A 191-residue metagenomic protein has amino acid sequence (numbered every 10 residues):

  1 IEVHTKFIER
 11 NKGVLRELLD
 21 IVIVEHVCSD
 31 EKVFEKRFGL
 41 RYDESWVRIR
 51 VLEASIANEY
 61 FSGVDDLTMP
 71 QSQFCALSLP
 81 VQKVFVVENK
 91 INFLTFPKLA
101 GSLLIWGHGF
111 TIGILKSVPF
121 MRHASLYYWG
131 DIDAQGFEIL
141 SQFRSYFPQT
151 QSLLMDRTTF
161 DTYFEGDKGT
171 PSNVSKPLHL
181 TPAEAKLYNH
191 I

Functional and structural regions predicted by a protein language model:
I1-A124, Q135, Q142-S145, Q151 (+1 more regions): Nucleic-acid enzyme cleavage-core boundary/entry regions
D131: Active-site glycine-centered loops adjacent to acidic/histidine catalytic or metal-binding residues that shape
